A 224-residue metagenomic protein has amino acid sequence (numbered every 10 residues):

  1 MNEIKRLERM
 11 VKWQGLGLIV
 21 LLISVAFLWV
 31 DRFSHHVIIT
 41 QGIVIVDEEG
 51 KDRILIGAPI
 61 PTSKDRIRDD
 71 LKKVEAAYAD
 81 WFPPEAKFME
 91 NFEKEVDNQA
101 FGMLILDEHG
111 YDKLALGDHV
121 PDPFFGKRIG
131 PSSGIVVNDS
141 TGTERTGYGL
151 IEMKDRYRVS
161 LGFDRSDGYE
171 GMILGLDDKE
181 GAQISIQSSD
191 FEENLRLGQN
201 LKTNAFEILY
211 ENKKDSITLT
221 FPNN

Functional and structural regions predicted by a protein language model:
M1-F33: Single-pass membrane-anchoring alpha-helices
A26-N224: Parallel beta-helix/beta-solenoid repeats that form elongated, surface-exposed shafts/blades used for receptor binding
